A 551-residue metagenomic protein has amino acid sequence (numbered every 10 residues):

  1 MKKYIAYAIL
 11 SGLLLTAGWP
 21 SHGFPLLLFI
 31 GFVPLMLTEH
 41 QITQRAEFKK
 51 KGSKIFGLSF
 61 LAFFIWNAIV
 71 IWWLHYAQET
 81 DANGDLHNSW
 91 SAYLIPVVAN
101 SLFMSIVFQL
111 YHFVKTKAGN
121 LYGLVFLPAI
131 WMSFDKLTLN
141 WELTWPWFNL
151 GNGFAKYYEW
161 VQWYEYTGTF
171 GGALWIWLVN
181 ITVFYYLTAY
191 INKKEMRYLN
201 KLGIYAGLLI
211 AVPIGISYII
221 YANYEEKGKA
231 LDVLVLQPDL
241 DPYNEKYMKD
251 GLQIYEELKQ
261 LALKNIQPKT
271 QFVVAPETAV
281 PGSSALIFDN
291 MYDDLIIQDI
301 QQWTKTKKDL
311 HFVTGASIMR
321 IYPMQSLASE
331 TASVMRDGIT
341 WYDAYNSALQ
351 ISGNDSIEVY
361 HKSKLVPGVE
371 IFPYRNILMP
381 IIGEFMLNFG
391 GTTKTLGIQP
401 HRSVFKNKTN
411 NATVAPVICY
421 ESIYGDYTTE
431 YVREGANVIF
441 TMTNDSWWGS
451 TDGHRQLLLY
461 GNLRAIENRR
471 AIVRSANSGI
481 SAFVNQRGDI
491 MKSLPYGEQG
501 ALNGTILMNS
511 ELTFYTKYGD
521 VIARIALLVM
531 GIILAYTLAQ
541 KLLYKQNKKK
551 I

Functional and structural regions predicted by a protein language model:
M1-Y221, S450, G461-R464, A476 (+2 more regions): Membrane-embedded alpha-helical bundles of multi-pass enzymes that act on lipidic or dolichyl-linked glycan substrates
T16-W19, Q109, V235, A348-Q350 (+4 more regions): Conserved hydrophobic/aromatic beta-strand scaffold that supports enzyme active sites
S21, Y158, G228, K307 (+6 more regions): A generic fold-level signal
S21-M36, W66-A77, Q237-P238, K269-I287 (+2 more regions): Short, conserved active-site loops that position catalytic residues or coordinate cofactors/metal ions across diverse
W73-I95, A118, L137-T169, S333-Y420 (+1 more regions): Active-site catalytic loop in hydrolytic enzyme cores
N100, P128-A129, F272, T278-V280 (+6 more regions): CN hydrolase (nitrilase-like) catalytic-core segments centered on the catalytic cysteine and neighboring Lys/Glu
Y218-I371, V404-N411, P416, Y420: Soluble catalytic regions of membrane-associated enzymes that act on cell-envelope and secretory-pathway components
G338-K362, I480-Y496, G500-I506: Amphipathic beta-strand/beta-sheet edge segments enriched in Tyr/Trp
